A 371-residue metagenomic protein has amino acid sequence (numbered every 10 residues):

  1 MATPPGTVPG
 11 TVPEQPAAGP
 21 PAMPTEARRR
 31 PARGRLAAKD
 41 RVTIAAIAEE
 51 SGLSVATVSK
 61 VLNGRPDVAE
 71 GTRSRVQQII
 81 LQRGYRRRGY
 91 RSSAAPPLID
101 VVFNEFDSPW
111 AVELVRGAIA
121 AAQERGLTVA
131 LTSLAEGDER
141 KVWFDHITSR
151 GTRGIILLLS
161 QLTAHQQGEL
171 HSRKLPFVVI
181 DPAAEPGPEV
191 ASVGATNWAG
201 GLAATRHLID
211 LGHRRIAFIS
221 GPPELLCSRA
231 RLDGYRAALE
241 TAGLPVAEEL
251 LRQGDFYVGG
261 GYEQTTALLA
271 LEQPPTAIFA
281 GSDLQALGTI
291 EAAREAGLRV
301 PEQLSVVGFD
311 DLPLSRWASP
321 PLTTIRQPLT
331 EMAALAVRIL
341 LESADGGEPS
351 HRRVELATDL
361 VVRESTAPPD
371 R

Functional and structural regions predicted by a protein language model:
M1-A95, D370: N-terminal helix-turn-helix DNA-binding module of bacterial transcription factors
M1-T7, T11-E14, A18-A22, R35-K39 (+2 more regions): Alpha-helical recognition/docking segments in bacterial nutrient-uptake and carbohydrate-utilization systems
A37, A267-R371: Flexible loop/turn connectors
S54, R153, R214-R215, P274-T276: Short acidic/polar active-site loop segments enriched in Thr and Asp
V55-K60, S92-F106, L114, H207 (+1 more regions): Short beta-strand segments enriched in small/hydrophobic residues
G71, F103-E113, L131-R140, P182 (+7 more regions): Hinge/beta->alpha junction and helix N-cap segments in small-molecule ligand-binding domains
R214-R215, V246-L250, V300-S305: Short acidic capping loops at alpha-helix termini that bridge into adjacent secondary structure
